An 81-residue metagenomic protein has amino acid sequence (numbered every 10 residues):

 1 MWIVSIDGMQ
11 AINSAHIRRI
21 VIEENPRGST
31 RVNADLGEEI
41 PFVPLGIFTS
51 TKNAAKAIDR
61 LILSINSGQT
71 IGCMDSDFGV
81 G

Functional and structural regions predicted by a protein language model:
M1-G81: Eukaryotic intrinsically disordered, low-complexity regulatory linkers and tails enriched in Ser/Thr/Pro
